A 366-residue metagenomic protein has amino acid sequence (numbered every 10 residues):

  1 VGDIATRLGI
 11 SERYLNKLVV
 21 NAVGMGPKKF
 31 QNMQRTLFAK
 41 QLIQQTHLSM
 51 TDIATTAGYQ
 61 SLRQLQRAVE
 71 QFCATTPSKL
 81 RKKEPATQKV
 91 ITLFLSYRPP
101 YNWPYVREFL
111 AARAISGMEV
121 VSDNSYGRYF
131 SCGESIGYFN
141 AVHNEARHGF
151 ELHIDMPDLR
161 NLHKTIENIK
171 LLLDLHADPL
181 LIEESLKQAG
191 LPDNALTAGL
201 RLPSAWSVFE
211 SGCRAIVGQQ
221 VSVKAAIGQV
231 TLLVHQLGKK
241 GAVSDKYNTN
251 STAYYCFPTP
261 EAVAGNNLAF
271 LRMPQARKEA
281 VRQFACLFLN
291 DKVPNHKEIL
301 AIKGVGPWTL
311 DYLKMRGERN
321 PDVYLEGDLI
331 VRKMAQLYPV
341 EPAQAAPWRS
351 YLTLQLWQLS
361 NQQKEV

Functional and structural regions predicted by a protein language model:
V1-V366: HhH-family (HhH-GPD) DNA N-glycosylase catalytic core used in base-excision repair
